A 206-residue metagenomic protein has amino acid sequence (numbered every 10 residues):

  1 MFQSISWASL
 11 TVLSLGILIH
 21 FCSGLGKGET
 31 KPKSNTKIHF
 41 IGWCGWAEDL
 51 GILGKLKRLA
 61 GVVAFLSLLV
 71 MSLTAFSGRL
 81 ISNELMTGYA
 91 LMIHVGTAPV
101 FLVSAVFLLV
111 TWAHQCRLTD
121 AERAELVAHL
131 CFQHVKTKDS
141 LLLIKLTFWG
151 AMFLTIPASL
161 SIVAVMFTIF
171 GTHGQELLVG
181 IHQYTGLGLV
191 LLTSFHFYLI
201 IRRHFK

Functional and structural regions predicted by a protein language model:
M1-K206: Membrane-embedded alpha-helical bundles that constitute the cytochrome b-like, heme-associated redox core of multi-pass
